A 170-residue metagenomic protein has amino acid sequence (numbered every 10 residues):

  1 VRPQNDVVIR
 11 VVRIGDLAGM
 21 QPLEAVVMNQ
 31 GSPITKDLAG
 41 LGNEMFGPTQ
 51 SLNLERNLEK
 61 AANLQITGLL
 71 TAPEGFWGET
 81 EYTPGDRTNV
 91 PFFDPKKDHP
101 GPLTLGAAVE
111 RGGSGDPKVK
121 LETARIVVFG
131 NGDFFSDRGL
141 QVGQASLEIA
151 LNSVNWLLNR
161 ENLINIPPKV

Functional and structural regions predicted by a protein language model:
V1-L163: Acidic, S/T/G-rich, low-cysteine, solvent-exposed domains in lumenal/extracellular/periplasmic regions of secretory
K169-V170: Type III/flagellar export substrates
